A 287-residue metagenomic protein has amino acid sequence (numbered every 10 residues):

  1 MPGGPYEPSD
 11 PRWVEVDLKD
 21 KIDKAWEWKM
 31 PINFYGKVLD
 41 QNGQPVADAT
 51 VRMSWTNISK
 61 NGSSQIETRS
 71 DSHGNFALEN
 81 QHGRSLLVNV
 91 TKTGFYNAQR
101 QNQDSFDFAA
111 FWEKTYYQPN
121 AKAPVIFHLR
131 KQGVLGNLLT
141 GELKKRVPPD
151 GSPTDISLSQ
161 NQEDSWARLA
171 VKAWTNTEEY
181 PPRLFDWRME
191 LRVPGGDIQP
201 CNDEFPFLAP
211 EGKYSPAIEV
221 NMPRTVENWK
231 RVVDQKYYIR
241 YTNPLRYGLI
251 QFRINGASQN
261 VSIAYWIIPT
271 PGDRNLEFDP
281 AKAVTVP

Functional and structural regions predicted by a protein language model:
P2-E7, Q81-E113: A short, solvent-exposed loop/turn motif at the edges and junctions of modular extracellular/periplasmic domains
P2-N33, K37-Q44: Beta-strand-rich domain onsets/edges
I32-D40, V51, G74-F76, F127 (+1 more regions): A short, amphipathic beta-strand motif
D40, K92-G94, N243: Surface-exposed loop/turn motifs at beta-strand-loop junctions within extracellular Ig-like and Fibronectin type III
A49-T56: Hydrophobic beta-strand segments
T56-E79: Short, acidic Ser/Thr/Gly-rich low-complexity loop/linker segments typical of extracellular and cell-surface proteins
S63, G83, N243-L245: Glycine-centered tight beta-turn/hairpin loop motif at sheet-sheet or coil-to-beta transitions
F108-P287: Surface-exposed, beta-sheet-biased, low-hydrophobicity segments with strongly acidic/polar composition
